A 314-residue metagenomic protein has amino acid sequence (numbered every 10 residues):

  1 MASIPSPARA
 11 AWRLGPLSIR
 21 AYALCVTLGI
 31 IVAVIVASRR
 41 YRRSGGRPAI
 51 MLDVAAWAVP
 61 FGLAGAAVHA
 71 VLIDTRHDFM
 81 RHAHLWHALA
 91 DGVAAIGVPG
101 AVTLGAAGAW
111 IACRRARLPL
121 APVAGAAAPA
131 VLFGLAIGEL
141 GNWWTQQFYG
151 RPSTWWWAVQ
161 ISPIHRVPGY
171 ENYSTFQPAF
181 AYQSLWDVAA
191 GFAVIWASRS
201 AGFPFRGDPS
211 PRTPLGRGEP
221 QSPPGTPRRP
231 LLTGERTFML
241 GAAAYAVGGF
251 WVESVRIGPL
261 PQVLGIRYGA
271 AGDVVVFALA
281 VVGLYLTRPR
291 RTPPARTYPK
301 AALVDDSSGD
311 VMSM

Functional and structural regions predicted by a protein language model:
M1-D208, P223-M314: A feature for loop-to-transmembrane-helix boundaries and adjacent hydrophobic helices in multi-pass integral membrane
P214-G216: Short, low-complexity, intrinsically disordered N-terminal modules that encode targeting/processing signals
